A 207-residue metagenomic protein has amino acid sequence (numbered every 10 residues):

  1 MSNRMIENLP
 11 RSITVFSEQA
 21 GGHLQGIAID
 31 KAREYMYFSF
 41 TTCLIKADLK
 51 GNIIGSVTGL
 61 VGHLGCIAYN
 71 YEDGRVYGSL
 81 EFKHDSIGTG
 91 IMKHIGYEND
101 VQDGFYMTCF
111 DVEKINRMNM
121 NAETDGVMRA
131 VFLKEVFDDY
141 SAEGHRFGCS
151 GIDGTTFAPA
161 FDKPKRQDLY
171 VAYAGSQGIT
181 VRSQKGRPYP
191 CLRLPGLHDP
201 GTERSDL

Functional and structural regions predicted by a protein language model:
S2-E7, D30-L60: Beta-propeller domains
I6, P10-S17, K114-I152, K185-P200: Surface-exposed loop and turn segments in beta-propeller and other repeat-based domains that flank or scaffold
I13-T42, D153-G154, P159-A160: Beta-strand-rich domains and repeat architectures in extracellular enzymes and scaffolds, especially beta-propellers
H23, K50-I95: Blade-loop segments of beta-propeller domains
I29-R33, Y69-D73, P159-R166, L207: Residue-level detector of Asp-centered blade-edge/turn motifs that repeat once per structural unit in beta-propeller
Y35-Y37, R75-Y77, D168-V171: Conserved beta-propeller blade signature
T42, E81-H84, F161, G175: Residue-level signature of beta-propeller blades and closely related beta-rich strand-turn architectures in secreted
I91-N116, Q177-G186: Beta-propeller blade signature
